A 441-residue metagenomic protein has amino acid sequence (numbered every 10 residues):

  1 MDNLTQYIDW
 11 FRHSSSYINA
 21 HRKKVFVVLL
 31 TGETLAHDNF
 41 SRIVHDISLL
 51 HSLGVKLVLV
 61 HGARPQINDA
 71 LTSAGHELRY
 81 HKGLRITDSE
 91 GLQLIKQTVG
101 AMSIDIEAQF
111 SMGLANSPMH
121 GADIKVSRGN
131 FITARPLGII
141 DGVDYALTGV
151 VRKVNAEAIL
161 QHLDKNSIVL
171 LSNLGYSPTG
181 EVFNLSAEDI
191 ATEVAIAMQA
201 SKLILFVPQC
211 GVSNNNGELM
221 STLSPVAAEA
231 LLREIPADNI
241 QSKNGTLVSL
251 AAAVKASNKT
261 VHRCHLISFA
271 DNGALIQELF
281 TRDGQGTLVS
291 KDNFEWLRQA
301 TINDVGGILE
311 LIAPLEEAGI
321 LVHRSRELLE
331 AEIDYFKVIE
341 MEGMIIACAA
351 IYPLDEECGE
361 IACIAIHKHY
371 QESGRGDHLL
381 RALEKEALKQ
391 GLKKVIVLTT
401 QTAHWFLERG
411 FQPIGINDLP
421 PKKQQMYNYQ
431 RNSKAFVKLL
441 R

Functional and structural regions predicted by a protein language model:
M1-V58: N-terminal glycine-/serine-/threonine-rich phosphate-binding loop
T72-L170: Ligand-binding beta-strand-loop-alpha-helix segment within the catalytic cores of soluble metabolic enzymes
D88-P118, A156-E157, L163, L170-V194 (+1 more regions): Polyanion-binding loop/helix "lid" in catalytic or ligand-binding cores
D292-V322, N432-A435: Short amphipathic alpha-helix that is part of the acyltransferase structural core
H323-H367: A conserved beta-strand-loop-helix scaffold within acyl/acetyltransferase catalytic domains
I364-E372, Q401: A short, internal acetyl-CoA/4′-phosphopantetheine-binding micro-motif in the GNAT/acyltransferase core
E372-K389, V397: Conserved acetyl-CoA-binding loop-helix of GNAT-fold acetyltransferases
L419-R441: C-terminal "cap" of GNAT-fold acetyltransferases
